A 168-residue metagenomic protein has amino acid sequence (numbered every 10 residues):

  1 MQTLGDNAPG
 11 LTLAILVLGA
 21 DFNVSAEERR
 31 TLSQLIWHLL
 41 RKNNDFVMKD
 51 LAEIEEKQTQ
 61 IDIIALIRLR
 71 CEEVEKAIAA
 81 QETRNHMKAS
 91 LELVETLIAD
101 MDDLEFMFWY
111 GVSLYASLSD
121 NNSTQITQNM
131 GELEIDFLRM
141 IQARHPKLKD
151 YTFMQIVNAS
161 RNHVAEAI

Functional and structural regions predicted by a protein language model:
M1-V17, N23-I168: Small-residue-enriched hydrophobic alpha-helices in membranes
